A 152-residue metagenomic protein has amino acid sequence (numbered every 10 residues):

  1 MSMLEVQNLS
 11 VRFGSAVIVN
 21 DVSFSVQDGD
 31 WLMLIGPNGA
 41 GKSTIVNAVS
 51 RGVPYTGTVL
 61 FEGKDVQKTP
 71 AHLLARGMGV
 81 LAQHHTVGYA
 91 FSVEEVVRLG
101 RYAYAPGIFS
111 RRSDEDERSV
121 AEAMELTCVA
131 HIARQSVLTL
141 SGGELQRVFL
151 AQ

Functional and structural regions predicted by a protein language model:
L4-V6, I18-D21, A133: Conserved structural motif at the start of ABC-family nucleotide-binding domains
W31-M33: Short beta-strand immediately N-terminal to the Walker A/P-loop
I35-P37: The feature captures the beta-strand-to-loop junction immediately N-terminal to the Walker
V49-S50: Helix-to-loop junction immediately C-terminal to a conserved catalytic motif
Y55-D65: Conserved ABC transporter NBD signature motif
D65-G79, Q83-H84, G107-S113: ABC ATPase NBD coupling module
R98, S113-I132: Conserved ABC ATPase "signature" region
S110-R111, S136-L140, E144: Conserved ABC ATPase signature
